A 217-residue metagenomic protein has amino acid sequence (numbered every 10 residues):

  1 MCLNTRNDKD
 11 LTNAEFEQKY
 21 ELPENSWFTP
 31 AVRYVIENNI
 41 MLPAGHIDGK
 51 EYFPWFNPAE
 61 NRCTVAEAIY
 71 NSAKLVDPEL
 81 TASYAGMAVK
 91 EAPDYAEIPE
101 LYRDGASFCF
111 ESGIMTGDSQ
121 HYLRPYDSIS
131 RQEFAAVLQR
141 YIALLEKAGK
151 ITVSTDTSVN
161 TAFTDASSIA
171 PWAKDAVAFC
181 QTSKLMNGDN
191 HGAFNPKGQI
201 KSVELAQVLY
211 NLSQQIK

Functional and structural regions predicted by a protein language model:
M1-K217: N-terminal propeptides
